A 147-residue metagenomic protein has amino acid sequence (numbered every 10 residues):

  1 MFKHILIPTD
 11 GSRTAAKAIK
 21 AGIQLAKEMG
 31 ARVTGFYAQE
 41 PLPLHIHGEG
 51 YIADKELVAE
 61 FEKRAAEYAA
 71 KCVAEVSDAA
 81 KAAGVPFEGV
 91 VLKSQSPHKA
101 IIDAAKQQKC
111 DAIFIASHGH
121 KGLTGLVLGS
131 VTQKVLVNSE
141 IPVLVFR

Functional and structural regions predicted by a protein language model:
K3-K55, A79-E88: Small/aliphatic-rich secondary-structure junction motif
A18, H45-G48, K99-I102, G125-V127: Short, well-ordered secondary-structure micro-motifs
G50-D54, A105-Q108, V131-T132: Short, hinge-like loop/turn segments at secondary-structure boundaries
K55-K71: A short acidic, glycine-rich active-site loop that binds or catalyzes chemistry on phosphate/adenosine moieties
E75-I113: Structural beta-alpha unit
A112-K134: Glycine-rich, Arg-bearing micro-motifs that act as flexible, cationic patches
V131, S139-E140: Short, structured coil segments at secondary-structure junctions
V143-R147: Short hydrophobic/aromatic patches at helix-to-coil boundaries
